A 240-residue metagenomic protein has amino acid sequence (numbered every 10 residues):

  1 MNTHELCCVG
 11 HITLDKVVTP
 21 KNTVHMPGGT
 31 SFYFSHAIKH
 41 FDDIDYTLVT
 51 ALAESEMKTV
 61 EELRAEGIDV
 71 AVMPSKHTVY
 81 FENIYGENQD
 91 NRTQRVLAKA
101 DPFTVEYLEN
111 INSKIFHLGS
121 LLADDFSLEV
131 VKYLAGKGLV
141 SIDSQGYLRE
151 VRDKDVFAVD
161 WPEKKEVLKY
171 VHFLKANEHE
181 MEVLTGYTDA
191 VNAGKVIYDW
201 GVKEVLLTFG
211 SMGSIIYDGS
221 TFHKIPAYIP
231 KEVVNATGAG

Functional and structural regions predicted by a protein language model:
N2-E5, L14-H25, H40-D124, E129-L139: Conserved N-terminal subdomain of the carbohydrate kinase-like
C7, V140-D143, L206: Structural detector of well-ordered beta-strand residues that form the stable sheet scaffold of enzyme domains
G10-I12: Active-site metal-binding loops of divalent metal-dependent hydrolases
P27, I229-G240: Short glycine/threonine-rich catalytic loop with a Thr-x-Gly-x-Asp
G29-H40: Histidine-anchored nucleotide/phosphate-binding helix
L48-L52, S141-Q145, K175-N177: Short internal beta-strands
Q89, K99-V105, E109-N110, S141-E166: Short, flexible, glycine-rich and Lys/Arg-enriched loop motifs at helix boundaries that contact anionic partners
E150-F222: Conserved phosphate/ATP/ADP-binding segment of small-molecule kinases
